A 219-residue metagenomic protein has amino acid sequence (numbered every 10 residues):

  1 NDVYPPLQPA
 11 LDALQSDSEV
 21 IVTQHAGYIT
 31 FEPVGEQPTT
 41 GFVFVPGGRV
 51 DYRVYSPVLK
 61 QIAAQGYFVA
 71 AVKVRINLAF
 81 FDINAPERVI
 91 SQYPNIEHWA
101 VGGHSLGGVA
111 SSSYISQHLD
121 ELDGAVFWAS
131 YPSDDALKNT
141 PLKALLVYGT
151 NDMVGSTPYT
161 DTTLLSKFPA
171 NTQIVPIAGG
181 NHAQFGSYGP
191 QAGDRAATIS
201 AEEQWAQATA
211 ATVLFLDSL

Functional and structural regions predicted by a protein language model:
N1-T30: An N-terminal hydrophobic leader/cap segment in hydrolases
P38-G47: Short beta-strand element of the alpha/beta-hydrolase
G48-V58, V74, T157-Y159: The serine-hydrolase catalytic nucleophile loop
L59-A79: Conserved alpha/beta-hydrolase
G102-S111: Gly/Ala-rich beta-loop-alpha elbow adjacent to hydrolase catalytic centers
T140, L146-Y148: Short beta-strand/loop motif that positions the catalytic acidic residue of the alpha/beta-hydrolase fold
Y148-E203: Active-site-adjacent alpha-helix of alpha/beta-hydrolase-fold enzymes
